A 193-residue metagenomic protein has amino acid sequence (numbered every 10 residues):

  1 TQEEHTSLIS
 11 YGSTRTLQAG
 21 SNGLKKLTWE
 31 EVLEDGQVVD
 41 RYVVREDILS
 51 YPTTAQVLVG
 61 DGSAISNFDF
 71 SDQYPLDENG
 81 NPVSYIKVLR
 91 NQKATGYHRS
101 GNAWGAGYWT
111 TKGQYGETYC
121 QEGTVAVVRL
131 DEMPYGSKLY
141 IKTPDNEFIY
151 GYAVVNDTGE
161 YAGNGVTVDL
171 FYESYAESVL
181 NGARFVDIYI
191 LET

Functional and structural regions predicted by a protein language model:
T1-I86: Extracellular modular ligand-binding repeats in secreted and cell-surface proteins
I65-T193: Solvent-exposed, well-ordered loop and adjacent helix/strand elements within mature globular domains that form
